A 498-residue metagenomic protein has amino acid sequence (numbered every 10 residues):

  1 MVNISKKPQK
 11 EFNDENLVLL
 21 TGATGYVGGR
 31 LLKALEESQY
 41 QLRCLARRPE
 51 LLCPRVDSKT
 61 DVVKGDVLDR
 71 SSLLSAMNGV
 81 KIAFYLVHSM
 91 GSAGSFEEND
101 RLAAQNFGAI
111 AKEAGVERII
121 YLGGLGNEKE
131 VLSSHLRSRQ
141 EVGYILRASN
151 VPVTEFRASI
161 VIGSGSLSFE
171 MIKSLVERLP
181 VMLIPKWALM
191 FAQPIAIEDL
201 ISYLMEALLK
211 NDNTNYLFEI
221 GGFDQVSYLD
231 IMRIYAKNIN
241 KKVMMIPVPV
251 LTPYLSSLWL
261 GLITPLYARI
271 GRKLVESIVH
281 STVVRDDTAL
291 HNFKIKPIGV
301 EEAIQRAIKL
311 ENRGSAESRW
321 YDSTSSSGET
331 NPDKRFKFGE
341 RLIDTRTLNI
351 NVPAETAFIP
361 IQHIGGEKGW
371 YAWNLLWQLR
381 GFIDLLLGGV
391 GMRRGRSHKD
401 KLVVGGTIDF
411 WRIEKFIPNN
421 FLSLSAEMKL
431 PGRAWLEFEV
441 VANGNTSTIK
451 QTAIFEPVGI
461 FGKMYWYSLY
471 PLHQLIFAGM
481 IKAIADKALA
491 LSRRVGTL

Functional and structural regions predicted by a protein language model:
K6-F12, E206-I270, S281-R346: Mid/C-terminal beta-alpha module of Rossmann-like enzyme folds, strongest in SDR-family dehydrogenases/epimerases
K6-S38: N-terminal Rossmann NAD(P)H-binding glycine-rich loop of SDR-like oxidoreductase domains
E50-A114, G124-K129: NAD(P)H-binding glycine-rich loop region in Rossmannoid oxidoreductase-like domains and their noncatalytic homologs
A103, L167-S168, W187-L209, Y216 (+1 more regions): Substrate-positioning beta->alpha
G123, Y144-G165, M171-S174, R178 (+1 more regions): Conserved beta-loop-beta element that borders a ligand/cofactor-binding pocket
N349-F358, Q362-P431, A483-D486: Glycine-rich portal/gate segments that line the openings of hydrophobic small-molecule binding cavities
A426-Q474: Beta-strand/loop substructures that line and gate deep hydrophobic ligand-binding cavities in soluble
P457-L498: A conserved amphipathic terminal alpha-helix motif
